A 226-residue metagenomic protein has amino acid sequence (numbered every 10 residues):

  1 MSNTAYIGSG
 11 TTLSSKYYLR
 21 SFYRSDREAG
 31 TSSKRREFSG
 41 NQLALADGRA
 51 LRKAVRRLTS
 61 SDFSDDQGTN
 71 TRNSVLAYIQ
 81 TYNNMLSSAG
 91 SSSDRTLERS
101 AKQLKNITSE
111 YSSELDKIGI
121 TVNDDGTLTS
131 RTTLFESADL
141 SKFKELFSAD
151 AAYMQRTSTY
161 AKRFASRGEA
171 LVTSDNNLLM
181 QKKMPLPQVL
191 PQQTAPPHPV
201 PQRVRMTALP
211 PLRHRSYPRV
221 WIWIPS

Functional and structural regions predicted by a protein language model:
M1-S226: Polar, low-complexity export/assembly segments characteristic of proteins that are secreted or assemble on the cell
